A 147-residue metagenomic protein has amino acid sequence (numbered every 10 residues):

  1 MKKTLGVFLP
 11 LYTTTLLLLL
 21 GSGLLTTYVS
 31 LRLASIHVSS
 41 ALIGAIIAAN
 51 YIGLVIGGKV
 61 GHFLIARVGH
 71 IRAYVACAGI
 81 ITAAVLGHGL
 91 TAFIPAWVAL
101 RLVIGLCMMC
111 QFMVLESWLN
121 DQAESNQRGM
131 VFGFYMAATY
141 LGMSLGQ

Functional and structural regions predicted by a protein language model:
T4-Y51: Helix-loop boundary and gating motifs at the non-cytosolic
Y51-K59, M143-S144: Residue-level signature of mid-helix packing/kink "hotspots" within the transmembrane helices of 12-pass Major
G57-G69: Helix-to-loop junctions at the C-terminal end of transmembrane segments in multipass secondary transporters
G69, L90-A92: Helix-breaking motifs and short loop linkers at transmembrane-helix boundaries and internal kinks in secondary membrane
A84-H88, I104: MFS-fold secondary transporters
P95-V103: Paired small-residue
C110-A123: Intracellular juxtamembrane helix-capping segments at the cytosolic ends of symmetry-related transmembrane helices
